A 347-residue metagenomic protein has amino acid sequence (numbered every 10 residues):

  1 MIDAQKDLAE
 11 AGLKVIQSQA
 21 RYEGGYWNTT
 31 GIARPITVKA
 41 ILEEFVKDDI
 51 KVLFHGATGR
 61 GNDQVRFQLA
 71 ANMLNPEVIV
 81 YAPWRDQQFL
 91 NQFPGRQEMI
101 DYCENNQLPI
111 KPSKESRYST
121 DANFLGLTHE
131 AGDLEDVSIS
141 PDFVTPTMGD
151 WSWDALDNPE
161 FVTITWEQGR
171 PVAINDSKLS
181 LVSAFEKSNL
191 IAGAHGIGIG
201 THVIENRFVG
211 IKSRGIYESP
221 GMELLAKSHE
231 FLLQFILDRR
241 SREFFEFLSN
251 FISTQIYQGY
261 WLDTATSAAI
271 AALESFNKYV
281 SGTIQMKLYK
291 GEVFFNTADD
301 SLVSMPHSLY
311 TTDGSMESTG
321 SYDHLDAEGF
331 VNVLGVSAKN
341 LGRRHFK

Functional and structural regions predicted by a protein language model:
M1-K347: Nucleotide-activated chemistry modules centered on ATP-dependent adenylation/adenylyltransferase
